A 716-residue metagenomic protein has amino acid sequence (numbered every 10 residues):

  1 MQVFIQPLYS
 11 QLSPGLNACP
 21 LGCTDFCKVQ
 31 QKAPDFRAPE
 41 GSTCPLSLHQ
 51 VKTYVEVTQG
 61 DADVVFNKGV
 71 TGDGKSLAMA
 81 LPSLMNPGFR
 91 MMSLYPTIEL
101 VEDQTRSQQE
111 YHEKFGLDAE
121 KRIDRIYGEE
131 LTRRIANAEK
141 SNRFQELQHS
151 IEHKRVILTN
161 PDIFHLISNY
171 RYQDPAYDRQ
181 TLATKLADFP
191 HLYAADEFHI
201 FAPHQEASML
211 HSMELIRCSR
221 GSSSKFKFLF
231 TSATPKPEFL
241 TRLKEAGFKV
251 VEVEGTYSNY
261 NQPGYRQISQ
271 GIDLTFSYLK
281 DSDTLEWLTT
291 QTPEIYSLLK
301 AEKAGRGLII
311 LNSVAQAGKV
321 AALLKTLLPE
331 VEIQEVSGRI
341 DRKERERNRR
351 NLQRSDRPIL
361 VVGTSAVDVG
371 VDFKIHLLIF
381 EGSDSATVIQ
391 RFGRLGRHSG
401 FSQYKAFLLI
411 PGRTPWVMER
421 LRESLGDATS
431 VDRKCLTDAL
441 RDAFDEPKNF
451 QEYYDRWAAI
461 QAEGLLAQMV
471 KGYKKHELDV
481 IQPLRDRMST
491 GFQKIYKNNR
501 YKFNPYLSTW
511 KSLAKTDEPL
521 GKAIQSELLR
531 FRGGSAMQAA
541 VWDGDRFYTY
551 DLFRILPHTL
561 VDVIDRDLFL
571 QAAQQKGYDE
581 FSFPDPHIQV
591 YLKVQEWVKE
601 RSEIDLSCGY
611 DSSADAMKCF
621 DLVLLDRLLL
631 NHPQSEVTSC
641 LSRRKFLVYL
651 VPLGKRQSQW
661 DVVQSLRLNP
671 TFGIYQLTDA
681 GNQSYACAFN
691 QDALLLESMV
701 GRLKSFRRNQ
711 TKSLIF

Functional and structural regions predicted by a protein language model:
M1-F716: N-terminal helicase ATP-binding lobe
